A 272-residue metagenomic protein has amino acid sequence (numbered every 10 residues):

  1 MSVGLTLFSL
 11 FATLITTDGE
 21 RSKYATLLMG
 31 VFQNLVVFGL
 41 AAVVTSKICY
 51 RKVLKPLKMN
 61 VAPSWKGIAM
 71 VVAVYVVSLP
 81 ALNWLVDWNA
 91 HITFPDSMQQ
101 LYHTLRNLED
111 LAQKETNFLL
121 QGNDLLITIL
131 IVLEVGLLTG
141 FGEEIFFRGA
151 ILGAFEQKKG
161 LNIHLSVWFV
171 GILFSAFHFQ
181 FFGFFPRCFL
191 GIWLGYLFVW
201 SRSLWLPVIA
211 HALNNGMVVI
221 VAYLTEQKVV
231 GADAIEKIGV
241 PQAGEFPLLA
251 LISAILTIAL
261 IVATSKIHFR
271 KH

Functional and structural regions predicted by a protein language model:
M1, Y24, V53-L105, K159 (+1 more regions): Interfacial transmembrane-helix boundary/kink motif in multi-pass membrane proteins
S2-T6, F38-V44, V74-S78, P247-K266: Hydrophobic core of alpha-helical transmembrane segments in multi-pass integral membrane proteins
G4-Y50, W65-V76, S97-N107: Alpha-helical transmembrane segments in multi-pass membrane proteins
T13-G19, T93-S97, A154-H164: Membrane interface segments of multi-pass transport proteins and intramembrane proteases
M29-V36, E109-L138, P241-L256: Hydrophobic alpha-helical transmembrane segments
G142-F169, Y196-S203: Membrane-interface helix/loop boundary segments of multi-pass membrane proteins
I172-F179, G183-G239: Functionally important transmembrane alpha-helices
A212-H272: C-terminal membrane module of polytopic membrane proteins
